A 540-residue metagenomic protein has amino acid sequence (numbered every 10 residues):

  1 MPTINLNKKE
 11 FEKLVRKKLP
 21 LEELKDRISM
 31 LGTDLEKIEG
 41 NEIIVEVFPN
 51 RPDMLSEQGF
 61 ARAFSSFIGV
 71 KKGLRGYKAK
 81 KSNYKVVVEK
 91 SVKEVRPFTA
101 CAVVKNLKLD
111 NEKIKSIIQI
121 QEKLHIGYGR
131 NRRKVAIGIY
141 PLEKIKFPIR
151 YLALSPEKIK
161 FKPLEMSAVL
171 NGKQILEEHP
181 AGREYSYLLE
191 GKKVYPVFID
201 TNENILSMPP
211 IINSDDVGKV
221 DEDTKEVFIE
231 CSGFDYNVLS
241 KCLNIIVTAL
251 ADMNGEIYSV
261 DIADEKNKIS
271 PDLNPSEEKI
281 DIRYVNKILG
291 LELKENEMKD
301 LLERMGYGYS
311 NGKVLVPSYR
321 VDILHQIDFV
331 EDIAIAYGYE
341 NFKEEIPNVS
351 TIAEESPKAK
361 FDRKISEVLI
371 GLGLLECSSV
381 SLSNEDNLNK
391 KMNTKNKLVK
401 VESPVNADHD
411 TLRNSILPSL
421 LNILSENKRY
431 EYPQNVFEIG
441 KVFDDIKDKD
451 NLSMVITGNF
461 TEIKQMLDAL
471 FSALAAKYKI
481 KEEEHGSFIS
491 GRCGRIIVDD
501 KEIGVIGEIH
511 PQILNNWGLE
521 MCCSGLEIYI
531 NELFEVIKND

Functional and structural regions predicted by a protein language model:
M1-D26, M30-K37: Generic start-of-chain signal for non-secretory N-termini
P2, R16, M30, I38 (+1 more regions): Extended beta-strand-rich architecture
G40-E42: Extracytoplasmic
